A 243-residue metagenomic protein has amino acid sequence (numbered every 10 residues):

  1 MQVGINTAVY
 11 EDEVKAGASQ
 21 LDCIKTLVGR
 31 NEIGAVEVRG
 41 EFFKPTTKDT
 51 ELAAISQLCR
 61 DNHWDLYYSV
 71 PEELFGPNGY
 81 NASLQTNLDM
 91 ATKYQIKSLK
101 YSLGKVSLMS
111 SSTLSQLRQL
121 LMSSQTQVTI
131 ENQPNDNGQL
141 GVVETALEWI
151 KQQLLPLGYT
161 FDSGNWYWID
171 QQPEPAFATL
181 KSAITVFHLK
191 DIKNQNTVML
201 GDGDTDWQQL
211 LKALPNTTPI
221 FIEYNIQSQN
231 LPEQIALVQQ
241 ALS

Functional and structural regions predicted by a protein language model:
M1-E32, P45, L88-Q95, L140-F161 (+1 more regions): Histidine-acidic metal/acid-base catalytic patches
V9, R39-G40, V70: Residue-level recognition of beta-strand->loop/alpha-helix junctions
D12-E13, F43-K44, F75-G76, V106 (+2 more regions): A generic structural signal for short
A35-S56: Glycine-rich, proline-tolerant flexible connector loops at the mouths of alpha/beta enzymes
V36-E37, Y68, K100, T129 (+3 more regions): Conserved beta-strand positions in the central sheet of alpha/beta enzyme cores
F42, K105, P134, K193 (+1 more regions): Flexible, active-site-proximal loop/turn residues at the rims of small-molecule/cofactor binding pockets and catalytic
L58-Y159, W168, Q234: Active-site acidic/histidine proton-transfer and metal-coordination neighborhood in alpha/beta enzyme cores
